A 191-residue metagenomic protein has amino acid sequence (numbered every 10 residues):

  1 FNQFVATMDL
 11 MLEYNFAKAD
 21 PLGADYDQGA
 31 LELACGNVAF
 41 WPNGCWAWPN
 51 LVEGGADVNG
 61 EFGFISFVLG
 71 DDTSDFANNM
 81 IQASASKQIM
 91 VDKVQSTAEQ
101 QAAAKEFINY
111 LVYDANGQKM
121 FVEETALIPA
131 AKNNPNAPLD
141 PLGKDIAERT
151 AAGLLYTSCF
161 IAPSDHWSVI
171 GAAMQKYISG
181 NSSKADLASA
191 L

Functional and structural regions predicted by a protein language model:
F1-L22: Glycine-centered hinge/linker elements that transmit conformational signals in sensory and ligand-binding systems
Y14, G54-A126: Extracytoplasmic/periplasmic substrate-recognition and gating elements
D20-A34: Short helix-initiation/N-cap motifs at beta->coil->alpha
Y26, N43-W48, F67, A85-K87: Beta->alpha turn/N-cap motifs
Q28-L31, W48-G54: Pocket-flanking alpha-helical
C35-N43, G60: Alpha-to-beta junction loops
I65, F121-K176: Long, aromatic- and glycine/proline-rich binding clefts that accommodate carbohydrate-like moieties
K176-A190: Short, charged, surface-exposed loops that flank catalytic or proteolytic processing sites
